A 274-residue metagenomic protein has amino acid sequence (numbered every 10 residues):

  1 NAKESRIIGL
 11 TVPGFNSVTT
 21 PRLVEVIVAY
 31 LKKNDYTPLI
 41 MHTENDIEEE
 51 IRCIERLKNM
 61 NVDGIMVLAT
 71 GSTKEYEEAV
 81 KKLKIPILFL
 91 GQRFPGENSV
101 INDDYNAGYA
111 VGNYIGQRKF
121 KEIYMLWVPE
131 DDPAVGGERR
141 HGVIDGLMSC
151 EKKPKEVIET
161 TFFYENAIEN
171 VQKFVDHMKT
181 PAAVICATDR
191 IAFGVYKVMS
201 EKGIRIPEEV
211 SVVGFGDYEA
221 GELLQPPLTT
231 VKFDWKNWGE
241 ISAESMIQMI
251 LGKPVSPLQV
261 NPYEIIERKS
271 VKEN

Functional and structural regions predicted by a protein language model:
N1-E25, N34, E44-D46, R56-N59: N-terminal helix-turn-helix/winged-helix DNA-binding helices and compositionally similar short basic alpha-helical
V12-R22, I40-E49, V100-A110, L126-M148 (+5 more regions): Hinge/beta->alpha junction and helix N-cap segments in small-molecule ligand-binding domains
A29-K74: Central regulatory/effector-binding core of bacterial HTH transcription factors
N45, L68-A110, Q117, R190 (+1 more regions): Flexible loop/hinge segments that line or gate small-molecule binding clefts
N59-N61, I115-F120, F174-T180: Glycine-rich phosphate-binding loop signature in dinucleotide/nucleotide-binding domains
K155, Q172-N274: Flexible loop/turn connectors
